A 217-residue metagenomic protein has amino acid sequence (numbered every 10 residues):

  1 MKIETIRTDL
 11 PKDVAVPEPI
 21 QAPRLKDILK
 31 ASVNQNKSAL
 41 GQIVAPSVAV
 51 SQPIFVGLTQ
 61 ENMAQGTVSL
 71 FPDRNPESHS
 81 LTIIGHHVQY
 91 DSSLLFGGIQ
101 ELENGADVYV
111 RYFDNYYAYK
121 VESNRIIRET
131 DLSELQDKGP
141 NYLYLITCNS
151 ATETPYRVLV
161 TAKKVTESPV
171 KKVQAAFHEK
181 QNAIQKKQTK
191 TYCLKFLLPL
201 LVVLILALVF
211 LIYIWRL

Functional and structural regions predicted by a protein language model:
M1-R216: Solvent-exposed, non-transmembrane regions of membrane-associated and secreted proteins
